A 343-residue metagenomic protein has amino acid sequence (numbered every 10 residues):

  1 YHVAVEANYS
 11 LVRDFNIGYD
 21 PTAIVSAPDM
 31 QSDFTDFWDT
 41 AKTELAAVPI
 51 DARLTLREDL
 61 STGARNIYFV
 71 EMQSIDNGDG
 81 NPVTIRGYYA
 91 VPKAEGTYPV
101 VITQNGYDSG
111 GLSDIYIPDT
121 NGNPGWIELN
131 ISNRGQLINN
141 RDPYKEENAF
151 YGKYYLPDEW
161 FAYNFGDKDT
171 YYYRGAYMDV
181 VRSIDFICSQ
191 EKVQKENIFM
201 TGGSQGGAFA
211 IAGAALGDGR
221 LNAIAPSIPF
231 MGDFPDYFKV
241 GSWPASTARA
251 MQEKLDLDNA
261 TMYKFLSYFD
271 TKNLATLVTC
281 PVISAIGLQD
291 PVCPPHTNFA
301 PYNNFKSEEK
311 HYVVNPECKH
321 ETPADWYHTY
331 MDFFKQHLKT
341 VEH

Functional and structural regions predicted by a protein language model:
A7-D36: Short beta-strand elements
S32-T35, E44-G96: N-terminal cap/lid segment of alpha/beta-hydrolase-fold proteins
R86-V91, G96-D108, E128: Short beta-strand element of the alpha/beta-hydrolase
Y107-M178, D236-A245: Cap/lid segment of the alpha/beta-hydrolase catalytic domain
N140-Y144, G207-D258, V314, D325: Hydrolase active-site cap/lid region
V193-S204: Alpha/beta-hydrolase fold nucleophile elbow
F234, V292, F299-H343: C-terminal catalytic histidine-bearing segment of alpha/beta-hydrolase fold enzymes
L277-I286, D290: Short beta-strand/loop motif that positions the catalytic acidic residue of the alpha/beta-hydrolase fold
